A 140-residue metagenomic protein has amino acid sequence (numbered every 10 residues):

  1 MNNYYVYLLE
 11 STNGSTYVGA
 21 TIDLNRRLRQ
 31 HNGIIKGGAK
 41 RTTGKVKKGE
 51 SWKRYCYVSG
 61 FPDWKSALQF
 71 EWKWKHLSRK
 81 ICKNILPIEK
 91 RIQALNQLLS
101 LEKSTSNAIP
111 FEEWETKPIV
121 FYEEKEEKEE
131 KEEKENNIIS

Functional and structural regions predicted by a protein language model:
M1-F70, Q93-S140: GIY-YIG nuclease catalytic motif and its immediate N-terminal context
I35-A39, V46, W72-I88: Short arginine-rich
